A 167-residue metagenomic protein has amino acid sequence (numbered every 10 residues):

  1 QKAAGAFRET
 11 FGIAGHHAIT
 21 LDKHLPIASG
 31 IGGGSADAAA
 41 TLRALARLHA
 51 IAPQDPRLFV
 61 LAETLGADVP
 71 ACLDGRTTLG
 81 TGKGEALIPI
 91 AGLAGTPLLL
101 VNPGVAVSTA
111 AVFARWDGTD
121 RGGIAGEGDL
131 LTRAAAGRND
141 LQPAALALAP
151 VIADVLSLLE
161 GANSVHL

Functional and structural regions predicted by a protein language model:
Q1-H17, K23-A28, L130-A136: N-terminal beta-alpha supersecondary unit
A4-R8, A46, L156, N163: Conserved hydrophobic residues forming the short capping helix/wall of the S-adenosyl-L-methionine
A18-D22, L61, C72, T81: Solvent-exposed beta-strand sheet faces enriched in polar/charged residues
T20, H166-L167: Short glycine-rich phosphate-binding loop at a beta-alpha junction
S29-D55: DPxDG-like acidic metal-binding loop motif
P53-T64, L156: Short, well-structured alpha-helical segments that form the helix of a local strand-helix-strand
L73-H166: Conserved, helical-rich catalytic subdomain that frames metal- and/or nucleotide-binding sites in enzyme alpha/beta
